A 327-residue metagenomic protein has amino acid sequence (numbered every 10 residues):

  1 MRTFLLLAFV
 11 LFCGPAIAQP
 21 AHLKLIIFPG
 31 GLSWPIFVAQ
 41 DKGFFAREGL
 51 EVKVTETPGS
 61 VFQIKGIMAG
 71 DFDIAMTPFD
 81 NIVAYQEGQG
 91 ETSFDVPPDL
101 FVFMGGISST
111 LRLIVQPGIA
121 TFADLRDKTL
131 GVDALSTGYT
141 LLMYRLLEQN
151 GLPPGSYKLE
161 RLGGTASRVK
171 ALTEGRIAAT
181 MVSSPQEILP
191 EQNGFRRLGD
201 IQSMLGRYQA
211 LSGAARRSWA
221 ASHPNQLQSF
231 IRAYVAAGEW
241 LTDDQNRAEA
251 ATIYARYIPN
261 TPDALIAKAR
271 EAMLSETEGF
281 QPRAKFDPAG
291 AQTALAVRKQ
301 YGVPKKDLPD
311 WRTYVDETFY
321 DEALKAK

Functional and structural regions predicted by a protein language model:
M1-F4: Positively charged n-region of N-terminal signal peptides that target proteins for export
G14-A18: Sec/Tat signal peptide C-region and signal peptidase I cleavage site
Q19-P153, L159-G163, R168-A171, A178-S184 (+2 more regions): Short, glycine-/small- and polar/acidic-enriched structural segments that line small-molecule recognition paths
R47, F94, S203-G206, T277-F286: Short, solvent-exposed loop/beta-turn-alpha elements that line the ligand-binding surface or hinge of extracytoplasmic
D80-N81, Q89-G90, A166-P259: Pocket-lining segment of extracytoplasmic ligand-binding domains
A221-K305: Secondary-structure end/capping motifs
Q292-K327: Conserved C-terminal helix/tail region of periplasmic/extracytoplasmic solute-binding proteins
